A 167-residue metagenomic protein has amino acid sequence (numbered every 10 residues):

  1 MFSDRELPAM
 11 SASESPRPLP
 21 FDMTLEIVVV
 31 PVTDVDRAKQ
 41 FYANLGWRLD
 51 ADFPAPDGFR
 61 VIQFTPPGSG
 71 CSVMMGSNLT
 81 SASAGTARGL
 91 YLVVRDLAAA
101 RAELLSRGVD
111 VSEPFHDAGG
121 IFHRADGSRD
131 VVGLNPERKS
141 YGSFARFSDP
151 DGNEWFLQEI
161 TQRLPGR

Functional and structural regions predicted by a protein language model:
M1-F21, F53, I62, L92 (+1 more regions): Vicinal oxygen chelate
F2, L19-M23, V29-S72, A99 (+1 more regions): Core segments of cupin and vicinal oxygen chelate
D22-I27, G85-G89, G142: Short, solvent-exposed beta-strand edge segments and adjacent coil->beta transition regions
V29-V32, V94, Y141: Short, solvent-exposed loop/helix junctions and linker helices that flank or host conserved functional motifs
D34, D96, D149: Acidic di-acidic motifs
P66, M75-S77, E159: Residue-level recognition of conserved beta-strand positions in structured domain cores
M75-L105: Helix-adjacent hinge/juxtasegments
